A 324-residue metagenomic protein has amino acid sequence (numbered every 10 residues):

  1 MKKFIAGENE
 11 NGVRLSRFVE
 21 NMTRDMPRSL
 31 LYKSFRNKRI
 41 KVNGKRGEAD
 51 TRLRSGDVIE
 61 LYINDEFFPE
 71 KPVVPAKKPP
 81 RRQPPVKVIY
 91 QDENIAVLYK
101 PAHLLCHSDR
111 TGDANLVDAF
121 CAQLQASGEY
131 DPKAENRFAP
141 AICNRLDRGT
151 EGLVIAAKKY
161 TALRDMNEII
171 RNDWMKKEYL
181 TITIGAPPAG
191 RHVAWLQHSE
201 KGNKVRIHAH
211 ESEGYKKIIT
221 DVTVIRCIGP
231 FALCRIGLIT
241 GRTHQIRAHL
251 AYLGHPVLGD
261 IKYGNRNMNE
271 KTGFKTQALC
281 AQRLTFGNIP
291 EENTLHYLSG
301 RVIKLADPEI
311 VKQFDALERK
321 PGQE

Functional and structural regions predicted by a protein language model:
M1-E200, A306-E318: RNA pseudouridine synthases
M1-K33, D65, R81-V86, K201 (+5 more regions): Pseudouridine synthases involved in rRNA/tRNA modification
G44-R46, G229, C234-G237: Short histidine-centered loop motifs in beta-beta connectors
E48-R52, R235, T276: Short, surface-exposed secondary-structure edge patches
D92, T150, I228, T240-R242: Short loop/turn positions at the edges of beta-strands in beta-sheet-rich folds
M166, V193-W195, C234-I236, R247 (+1 more regions): Beta-strand scaffold of nucleotide-dependent catalytic cores
G185, L238-T240: Non-cytosolic beta-sheet module surface loops
V222: Long C-terminal interaction/binding lobes of large macromolecular proteins
